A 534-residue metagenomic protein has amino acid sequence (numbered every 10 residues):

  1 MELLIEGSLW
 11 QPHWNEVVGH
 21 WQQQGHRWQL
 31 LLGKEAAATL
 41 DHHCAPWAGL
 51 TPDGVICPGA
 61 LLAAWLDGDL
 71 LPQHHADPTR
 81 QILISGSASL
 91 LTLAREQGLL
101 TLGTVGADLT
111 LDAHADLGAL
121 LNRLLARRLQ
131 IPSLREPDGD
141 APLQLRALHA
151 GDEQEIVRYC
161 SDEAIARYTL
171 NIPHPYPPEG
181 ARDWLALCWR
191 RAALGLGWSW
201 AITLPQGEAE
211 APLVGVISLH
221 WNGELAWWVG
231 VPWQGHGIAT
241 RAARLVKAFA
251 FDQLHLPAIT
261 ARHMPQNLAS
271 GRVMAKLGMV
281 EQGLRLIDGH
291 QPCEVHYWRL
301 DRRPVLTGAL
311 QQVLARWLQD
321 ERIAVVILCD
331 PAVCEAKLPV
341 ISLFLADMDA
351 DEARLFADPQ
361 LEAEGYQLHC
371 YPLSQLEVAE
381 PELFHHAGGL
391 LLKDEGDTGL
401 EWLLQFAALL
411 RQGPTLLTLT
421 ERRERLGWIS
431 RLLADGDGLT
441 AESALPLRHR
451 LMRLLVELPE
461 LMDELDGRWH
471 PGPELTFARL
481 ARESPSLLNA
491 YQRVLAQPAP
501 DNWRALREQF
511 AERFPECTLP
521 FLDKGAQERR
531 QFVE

Functional and structural regions predicted by a protein language model:
E2-Q29, L40-R80, G86-S133, L286 (+1 more regions): Asp-based, Mg2+/Mn2+-dependent phosphohydrolase catalytic module
A37, A150-V157, S161, P178 (+1 more regions): An amphipathic alpha-helix signature
P78-L83, L90-L102, D108, H114 (+2 more regions): Acyl-donor (CoA/ACP) binding surface of acyl/acetyltransferases
A166-L187, W198: Conserved GNAT-fold acetyl-CoA-binding loop/helix
P173, T203, R285-D288, L328-C334: Short, solvent-exposed loop/turn elements at beta->coil junctions and helix N-caps that rim active or binding pockets
R303-L391: Metal-dependent nucleotidyltransferase catalytic core
V305-L306, F356-E442: Conserved NTP/Mg2+-binding pocket subregion across the NTase superfamily
L416-E534: Conserved nucleotidyltransferase catalytic core and NTase-mimicking acidic/glycine-rich helix/loop elements in nucleic
